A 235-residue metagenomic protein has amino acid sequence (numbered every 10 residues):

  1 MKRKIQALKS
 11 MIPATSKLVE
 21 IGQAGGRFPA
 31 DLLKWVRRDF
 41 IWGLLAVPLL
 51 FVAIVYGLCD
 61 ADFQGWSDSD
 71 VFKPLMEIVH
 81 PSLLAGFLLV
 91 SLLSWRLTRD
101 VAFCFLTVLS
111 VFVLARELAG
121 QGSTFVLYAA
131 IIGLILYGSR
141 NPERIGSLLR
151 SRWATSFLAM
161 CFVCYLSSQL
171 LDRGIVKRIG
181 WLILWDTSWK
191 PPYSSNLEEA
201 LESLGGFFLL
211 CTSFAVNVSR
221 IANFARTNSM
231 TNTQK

Functional and structural regions predicted by a protein language model:
D39-V47, W95-T107, W153-L158: Membrane-interfacial loop-to-transmembrane alpha-helix junctions, especially the N-terminal start
A46-F51, H80-S91, L127-N141, A200-V216: Hydrophobic cores of alpha-helical transmembrane segments in multi-pass inner/ER membrane proteins, independent
L49-A61: Alpha-helical transmembrane segments of multi-pass membrane proteins
A53-Y56, V163-K177: C-terminal TM-helix exit segments that contain a strictly Trp-centered aromatic cap at the helix terminus
D60-V71, S82-R96, A115-R116: Short juxtamembrane and helix-loop transition motifs at transmembrane-helix boundaries in membrane proteins
D68-V79, L118, T187-S203: Short aromatic-rich membrane-water interface segments that cap or initiate transmembrane helices in multi-pass membrane
R99-C104, G120-Y128: Short, aromatic-rich membrane-interface segments at the entry and exit of alpha-helical transmembrane domains
A115-F125, I145-G146: Membrane-interface helix caps and helix-loop-helix hairpins in membrane proteins
